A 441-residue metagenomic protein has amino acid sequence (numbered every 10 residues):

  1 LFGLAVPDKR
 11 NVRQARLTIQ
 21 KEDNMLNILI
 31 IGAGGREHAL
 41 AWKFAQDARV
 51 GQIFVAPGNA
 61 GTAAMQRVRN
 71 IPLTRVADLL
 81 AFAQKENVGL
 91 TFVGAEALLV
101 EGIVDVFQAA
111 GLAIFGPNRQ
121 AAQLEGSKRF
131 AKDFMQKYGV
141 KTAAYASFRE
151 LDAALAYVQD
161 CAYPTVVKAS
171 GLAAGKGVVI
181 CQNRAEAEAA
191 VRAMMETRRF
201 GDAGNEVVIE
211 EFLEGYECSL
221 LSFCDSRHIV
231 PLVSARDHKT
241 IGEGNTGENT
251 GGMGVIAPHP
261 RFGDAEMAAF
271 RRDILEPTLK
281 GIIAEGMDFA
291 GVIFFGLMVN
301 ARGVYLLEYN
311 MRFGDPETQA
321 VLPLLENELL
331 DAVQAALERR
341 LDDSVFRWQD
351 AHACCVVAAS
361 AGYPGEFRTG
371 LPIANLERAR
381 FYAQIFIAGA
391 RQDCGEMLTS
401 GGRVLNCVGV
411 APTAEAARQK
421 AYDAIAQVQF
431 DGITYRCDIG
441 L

Functional and structural regions predicted by a protein language model:
K9-N24: Short, Lys/Arg-enriched N-terminal segments with co-localized hydrophobic residues within the first ~10-30 amino acids
E22-Q120: ATP-binding N-terminal substructure of ATP-dependent carboxylate-amine bond-forming enzymes
I30, G126-V208, R236, P260-E276: Active-site nucleotide/adenylate-binding loops and adjacent lid/helix of ATP-dependent enzymes
A169-L172, M397-G402: Short, flexible turn/loop "capping" segments at secondary-structure junctions
C181-T318: Internal nucleotide-binding/catalytic subdomain
R271-I293, N310-Y382, Q392-D393: Active-site "cap" helix and flanking loop/linker of ATP-utilizing ligase/carboxylase catalytic domains
T399-L441: Generic C-terminus detector
